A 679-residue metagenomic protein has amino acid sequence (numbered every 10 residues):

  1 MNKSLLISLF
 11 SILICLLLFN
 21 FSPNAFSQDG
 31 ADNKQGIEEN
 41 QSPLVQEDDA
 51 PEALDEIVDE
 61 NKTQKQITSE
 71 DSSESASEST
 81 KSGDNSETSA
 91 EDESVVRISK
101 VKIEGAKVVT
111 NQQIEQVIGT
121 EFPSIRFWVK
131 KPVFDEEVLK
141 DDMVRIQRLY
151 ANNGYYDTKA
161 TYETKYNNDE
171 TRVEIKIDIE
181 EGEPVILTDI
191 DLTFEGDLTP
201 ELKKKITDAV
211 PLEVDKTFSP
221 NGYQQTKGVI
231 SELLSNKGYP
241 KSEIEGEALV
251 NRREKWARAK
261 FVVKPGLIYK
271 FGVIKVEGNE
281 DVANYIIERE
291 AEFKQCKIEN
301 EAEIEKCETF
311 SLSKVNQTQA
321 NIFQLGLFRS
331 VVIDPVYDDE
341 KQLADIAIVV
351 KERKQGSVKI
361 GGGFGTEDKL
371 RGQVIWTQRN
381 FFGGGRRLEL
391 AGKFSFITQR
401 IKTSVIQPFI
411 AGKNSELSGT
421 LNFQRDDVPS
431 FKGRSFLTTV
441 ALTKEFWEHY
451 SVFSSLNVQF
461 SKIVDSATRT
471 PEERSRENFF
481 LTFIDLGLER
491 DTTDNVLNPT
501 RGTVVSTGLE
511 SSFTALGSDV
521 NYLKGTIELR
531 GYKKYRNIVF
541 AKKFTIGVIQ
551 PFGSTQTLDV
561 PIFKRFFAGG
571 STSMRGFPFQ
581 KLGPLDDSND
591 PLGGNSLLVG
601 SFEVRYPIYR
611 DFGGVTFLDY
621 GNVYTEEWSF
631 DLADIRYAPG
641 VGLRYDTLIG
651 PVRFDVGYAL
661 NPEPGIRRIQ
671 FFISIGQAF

Functional and structural regions predicted by a protein language model:
N2, Q28-T366, I375, E389-Q407 (+2 more regions): Periplasmic polypeptide-binding modules associated with outer-membrane biogenesis and secretion
T226, D368-L370, I397-Q399, K432-F436 (+6 more regions): Residues that define the transmembrane beta-barrel architecture of outer-membrane proteins
Q324, S357, A467-D611, T616-Y620 (+2 more regions): C-terminal outer-membrane beta-barrel translocator/porin domains of Gram-negative envelope proteins and their
F328-V331, G356-V358, K369, F381-L388 (+6 more regions): Repeated loop/turn-to-beta-strand initiation elements of outer-membrane beta-barrel proteins
I333, V374, T403-V405, T438-V440 (+7 more regions): Membrane-embedded beta-strands of outer-membrane beta-barrel proteins, especially the hydrophobic/small aromatic
P335, Q355-T366, G372-V374, Q378-S395 (+7 more regions): Transmembrane beta-strand segments that form the barrel wall of outer-membrane beta-barrel proteins
F364, Q378-N380, Q407-F409, K444 (+7 more regions): Residue-level signature of outer-membrane beta-barrel architecture
W376, D485-L486, V641-L648, V652 (+1 more regions): Outer-membrane beta-barrel "beta-signal"
